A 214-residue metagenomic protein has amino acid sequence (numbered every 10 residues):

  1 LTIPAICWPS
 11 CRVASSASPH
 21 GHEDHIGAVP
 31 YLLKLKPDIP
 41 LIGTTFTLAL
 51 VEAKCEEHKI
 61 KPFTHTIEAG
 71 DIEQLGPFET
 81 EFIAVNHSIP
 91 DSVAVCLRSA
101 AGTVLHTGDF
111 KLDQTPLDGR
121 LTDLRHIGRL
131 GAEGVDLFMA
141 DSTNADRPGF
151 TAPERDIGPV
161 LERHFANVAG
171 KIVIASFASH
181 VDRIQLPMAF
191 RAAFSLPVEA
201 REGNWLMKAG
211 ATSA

Functional and structural regions predicted by a protein language model:
L1-A17, H22-A214: His/Asp/Glu-rich metal-coordinating catalytic cores of metallo-dependent phosphodiesterases/hydrolases acting on
